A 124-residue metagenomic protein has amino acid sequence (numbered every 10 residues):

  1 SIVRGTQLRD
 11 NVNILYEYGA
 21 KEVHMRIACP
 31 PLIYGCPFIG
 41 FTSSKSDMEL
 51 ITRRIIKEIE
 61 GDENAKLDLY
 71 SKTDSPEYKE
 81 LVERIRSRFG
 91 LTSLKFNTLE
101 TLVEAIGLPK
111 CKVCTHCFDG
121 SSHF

Functional and structural regions predicted by a protein language model:
S1-F124: PRPP-associated nucleotide enzymes
